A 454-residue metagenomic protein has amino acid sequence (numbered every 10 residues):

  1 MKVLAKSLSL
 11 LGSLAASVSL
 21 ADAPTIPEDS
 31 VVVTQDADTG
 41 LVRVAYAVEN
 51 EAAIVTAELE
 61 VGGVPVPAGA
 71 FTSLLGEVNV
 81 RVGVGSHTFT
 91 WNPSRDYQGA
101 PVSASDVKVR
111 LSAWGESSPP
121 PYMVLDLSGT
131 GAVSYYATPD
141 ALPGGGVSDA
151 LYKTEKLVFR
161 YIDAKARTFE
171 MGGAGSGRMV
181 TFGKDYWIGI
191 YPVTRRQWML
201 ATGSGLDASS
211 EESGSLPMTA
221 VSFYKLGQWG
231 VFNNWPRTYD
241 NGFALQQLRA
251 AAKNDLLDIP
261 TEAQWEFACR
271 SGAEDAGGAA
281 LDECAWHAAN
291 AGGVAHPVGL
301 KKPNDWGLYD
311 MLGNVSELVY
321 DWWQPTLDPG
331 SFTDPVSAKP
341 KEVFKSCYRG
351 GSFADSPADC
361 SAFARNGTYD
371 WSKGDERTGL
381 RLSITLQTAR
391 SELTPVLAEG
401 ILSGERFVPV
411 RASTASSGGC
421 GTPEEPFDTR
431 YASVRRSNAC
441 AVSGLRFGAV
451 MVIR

Functional and structural regions predicted by a protein language model:
M1-A5: Positively charged n-region of N-terminal signal peptides that target proteins for export
S7-S17: Bacterial N-terminal signal peptides
D22-S118: Long, compositionally biased, intrinsically disordered segments
D22-T25, A47, D106-S204, F243 (+2 more regions): Short, compositionally biased
A53, V107, E155-V158, K165 (+13 more regions): Residues that flank catalytic or metal-binding motifs in active/ligand-binding sites
D140, G146-L157, A174-A273, A289-Y309: Short aromatic-cysteine micro-motif
R178, E274, G292-V294, M311-S417: Surface-exposed recognition segments
P395-R454: Extracellular/surface-exposed low-complexity segments
